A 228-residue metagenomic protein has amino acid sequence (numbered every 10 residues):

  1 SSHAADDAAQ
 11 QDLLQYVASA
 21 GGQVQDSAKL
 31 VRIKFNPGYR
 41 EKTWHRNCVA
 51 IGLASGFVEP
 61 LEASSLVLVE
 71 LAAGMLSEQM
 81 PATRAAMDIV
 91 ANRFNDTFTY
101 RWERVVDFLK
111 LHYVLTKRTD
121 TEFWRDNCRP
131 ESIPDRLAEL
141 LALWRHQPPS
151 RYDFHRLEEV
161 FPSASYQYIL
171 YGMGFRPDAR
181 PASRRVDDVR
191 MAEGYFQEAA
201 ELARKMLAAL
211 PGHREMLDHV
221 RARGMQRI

Functional and structural regions predicted by a protein language model:
S1-K34, A54-V67, Q79: Conserved FAD/dinucleotide-binding core of flavoprotein oxidoreductases
A20-G22, V49, S64, E70 (+4 more regions): Aromatic-residue detector
G21-G22, G38, G52, G56 (+5 more regions): Residue-identity detector for glycine
S27-I33, P37, H45, V49-G52 (+6 more regions): Alpha-helical context
G38-R104: Conserved mid-domain beta->alpha element of the FAD-binding
E78-I228: Long, low-complexity C-terminal extensions of enzymes
